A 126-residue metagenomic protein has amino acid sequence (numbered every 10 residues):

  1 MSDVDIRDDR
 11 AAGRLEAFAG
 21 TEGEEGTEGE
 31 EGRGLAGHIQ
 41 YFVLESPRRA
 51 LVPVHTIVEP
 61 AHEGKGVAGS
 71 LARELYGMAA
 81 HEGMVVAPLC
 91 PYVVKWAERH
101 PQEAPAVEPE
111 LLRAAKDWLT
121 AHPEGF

Functional and structural regions predicted by a protein language model:
S2-E24, E28-F42, S46, A50 (+2 more regions): Terminal substrate-recognition subdomain of acyl/acetyltransferases
T56-E63: A short, internal acetyl-CoA/4′-phosphopantetheine-binding micro-motif in the GNAT/acyltransferase core
G64-Y76: Conserved acetyl-CoA-binding loop-helix of GNAT-fold acetyltransferases
